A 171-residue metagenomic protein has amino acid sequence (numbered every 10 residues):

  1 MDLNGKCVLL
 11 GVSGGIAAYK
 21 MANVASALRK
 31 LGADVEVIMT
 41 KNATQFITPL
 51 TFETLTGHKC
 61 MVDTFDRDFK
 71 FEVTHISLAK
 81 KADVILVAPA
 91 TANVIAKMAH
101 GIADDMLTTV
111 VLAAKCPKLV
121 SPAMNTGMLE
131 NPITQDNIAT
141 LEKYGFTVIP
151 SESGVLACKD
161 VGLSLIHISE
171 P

Functional and structural regions predicted by a protein language model:
D2-T51, Q135, A139: Glycine-rich phosphate/diphosphate-binding loop of Rossmann-like nucleotide-binding domains
K30-L31, L55, K81-V87, K97-M98 (+1 more regions): Alpha-helix C-terminal capping segments
N42, L50-K97: Glycine-rich oxoanion-binding loops at beta->alpha junctions
I47-L55, K118-K143: Active-site-proximal loop->helix
A88-T91, P117-T126, I149-C158: Short beta-strands and strand-loop turn motifs
A92-A103, M128-N131: Glycine/threonine-rich flexible loop motifs
S164-P171: Residue-level detector of conserved catalytic or cofactor/ligand-binding positions in enzyme active sites
